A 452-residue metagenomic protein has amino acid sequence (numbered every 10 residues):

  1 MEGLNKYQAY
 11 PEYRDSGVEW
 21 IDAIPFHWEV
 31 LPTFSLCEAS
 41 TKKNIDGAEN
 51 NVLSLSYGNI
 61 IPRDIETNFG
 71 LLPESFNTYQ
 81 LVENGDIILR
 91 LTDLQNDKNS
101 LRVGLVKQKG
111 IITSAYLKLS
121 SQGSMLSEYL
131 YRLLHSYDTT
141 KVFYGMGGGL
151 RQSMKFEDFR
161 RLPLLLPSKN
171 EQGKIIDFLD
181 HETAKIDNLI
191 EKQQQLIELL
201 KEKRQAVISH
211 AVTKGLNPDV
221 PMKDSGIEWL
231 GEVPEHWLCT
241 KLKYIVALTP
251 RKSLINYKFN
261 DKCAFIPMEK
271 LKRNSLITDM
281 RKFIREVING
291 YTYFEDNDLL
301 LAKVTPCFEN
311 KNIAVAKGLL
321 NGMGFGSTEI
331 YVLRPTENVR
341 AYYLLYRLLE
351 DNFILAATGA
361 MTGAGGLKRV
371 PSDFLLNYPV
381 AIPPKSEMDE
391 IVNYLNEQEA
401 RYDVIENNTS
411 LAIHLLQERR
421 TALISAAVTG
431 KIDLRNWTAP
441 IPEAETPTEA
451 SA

Functional and structural regions predicted by a protein language model:
M1-E12, V18-I21, P167-V220, A381-A452: Amphipathic alpha-helical coiled-coil/heptad-repeat segments
P11-N44, R161, K169, G173 (+3 more regions): Non-catalytic DNA-recognition/assembly elements of restriction-modification systems
Y13-S16, G110-A115, G148-G173, M323-Y331 (+1 more regions): A short glycine-rich beta-alpha junction/loop motif
R14-G17, L31-I45, E49-N50, S54-I87 (+4 more regions): Sequence-specific dsDNA recognition surfaces
D46-S54, M146, P221-S225, I255-C263 (+1 more regions): Short coil/turn segments at secondary-structure boundaries
L71-N77, G149, R161, K282 (+4 more regions): A structural connector/turn signal
Y79-Q80, N84-T139, K155, G290-E350 (+2 more regions): A short beta-sheet element
